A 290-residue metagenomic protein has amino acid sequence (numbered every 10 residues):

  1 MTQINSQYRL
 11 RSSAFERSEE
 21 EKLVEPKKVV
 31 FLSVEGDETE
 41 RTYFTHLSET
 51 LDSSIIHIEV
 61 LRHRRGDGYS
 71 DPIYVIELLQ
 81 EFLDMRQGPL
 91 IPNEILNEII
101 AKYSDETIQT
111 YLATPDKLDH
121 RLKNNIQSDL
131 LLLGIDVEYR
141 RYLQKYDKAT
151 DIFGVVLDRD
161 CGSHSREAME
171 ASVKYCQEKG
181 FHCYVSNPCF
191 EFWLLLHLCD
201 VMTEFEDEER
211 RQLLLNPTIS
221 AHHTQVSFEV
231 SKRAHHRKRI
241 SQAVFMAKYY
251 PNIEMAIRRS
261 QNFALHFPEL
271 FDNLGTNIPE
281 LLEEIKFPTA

Functional and structural regions predicted by a protein language model:
M1-K28, T39-R41, T45-R64, Q87-A290: C-terminal accessory helical subdomains adjacent to catalytic cores in phosphodiester- and nucleotide-handling enzymes
V30-E35: Short, hydrophobic/glycine-enriched beta-strand segments
G68-E81, I126: Charged, often glycine-rich, active-site loop that binds/positions anionic groups
